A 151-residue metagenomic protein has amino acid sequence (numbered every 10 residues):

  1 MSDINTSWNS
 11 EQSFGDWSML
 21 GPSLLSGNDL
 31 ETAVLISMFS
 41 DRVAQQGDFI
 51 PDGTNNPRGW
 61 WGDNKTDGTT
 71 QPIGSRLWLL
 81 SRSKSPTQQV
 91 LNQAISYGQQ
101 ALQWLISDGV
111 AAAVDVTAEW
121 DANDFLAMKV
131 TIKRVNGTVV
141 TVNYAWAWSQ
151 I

Functional and structural regions predicted by a protein language model:
M1-Q100, V110-I151: Immediate N-terminus of the mature polypeptide
Q103-S107: Signal for well-folded cores of large energy- and translation-related assemblies
